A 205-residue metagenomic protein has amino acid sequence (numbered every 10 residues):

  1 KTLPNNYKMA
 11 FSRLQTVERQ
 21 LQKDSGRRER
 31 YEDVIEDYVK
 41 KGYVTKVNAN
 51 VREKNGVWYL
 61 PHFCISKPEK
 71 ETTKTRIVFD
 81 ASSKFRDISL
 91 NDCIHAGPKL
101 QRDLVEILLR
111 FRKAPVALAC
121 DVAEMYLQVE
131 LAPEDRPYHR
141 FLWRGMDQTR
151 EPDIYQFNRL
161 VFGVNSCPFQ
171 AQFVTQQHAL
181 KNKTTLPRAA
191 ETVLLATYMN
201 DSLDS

Functional and structural regions predicted by a protein language model:
K1-A96, T192: Reverse-transcribing Pol proteins
K1-R13, S66-K84, M125-Y155, F169-T184: Reverse-transcriptase-like RNA-dependent polymerase core
V17, Y38, H62, D80 (+5 more regions): Mobile genetic element proteins and their domesticated derivatives, centered on retroelements and DNA transposons
Q20, F85-C93, Q128-E130, E134 (+1 more regions): Catalytic palm subdomain of template-directed nucleic-acid polymerases, centered on the conserved carboxylate motif
F63-T73, R102-V116, R188-A189: A short acidic-Thr-Gly-centered motif at the start of a beta-strand
T75-I77, L118, T197-Y198: Residue-level marker for buried hydrophobic side chains located in beta-strands that build the well-ordered beta-sheet
D87-C120, E124-L131, P137: Active-site-proximal segment of RNA-dependent polymerases
P168-S205: Active-site palm subdomain of RNA-directed nucleic acid polymerases
